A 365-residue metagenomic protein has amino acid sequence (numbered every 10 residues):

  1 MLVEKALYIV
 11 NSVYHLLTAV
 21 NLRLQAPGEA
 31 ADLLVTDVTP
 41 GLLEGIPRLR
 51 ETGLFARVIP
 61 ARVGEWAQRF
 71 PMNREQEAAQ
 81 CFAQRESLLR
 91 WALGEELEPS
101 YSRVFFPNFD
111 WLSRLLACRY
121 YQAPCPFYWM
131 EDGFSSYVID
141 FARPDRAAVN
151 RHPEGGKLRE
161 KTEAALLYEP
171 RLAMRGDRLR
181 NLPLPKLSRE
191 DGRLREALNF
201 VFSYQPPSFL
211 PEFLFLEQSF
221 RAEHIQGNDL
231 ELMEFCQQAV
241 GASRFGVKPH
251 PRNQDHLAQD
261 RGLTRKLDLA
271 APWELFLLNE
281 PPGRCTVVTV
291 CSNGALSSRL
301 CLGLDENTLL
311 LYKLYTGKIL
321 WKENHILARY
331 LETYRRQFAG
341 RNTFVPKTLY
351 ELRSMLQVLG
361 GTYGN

Functional and structural regions predicted by a protein language model:
L2-V10, L33-V35, S100-P107, P207-E223 (+1 more regions): Short hydrophobic beta-strand segments
L7-E154, G294-A295: Active-site and donor-binding regions of nucleotide-sugar-utilizing enzymes
A30-V35, R57, F127-M130, T264-L269 (+1 more regions): Short hydrophobic/aromatic-enriched beta-strand-loop microsegments
T39-P47, S113-L115, S136-I139, A222-H224 (+2 more regions): Short, charged/polar "capping" segments at the starts of alpha-helices and the immediately preceding loops
E131-L214: A nucleotide-sugar donor-handling region in carbohydrate enzymes
L198-Y204, S208-N253: Conserved catalytic-core segment of nucleotide-activated headgroup transferases in glycan assembly
P251-L296, L300: Donor nucleotide-activated moiety binding/catalytic core segment of transferases that use nucleotide-activated donors
G294-S354: Catalytic binding pocket for nucleotide-activated donors in carbohydrate/polymer assembly enzymes
